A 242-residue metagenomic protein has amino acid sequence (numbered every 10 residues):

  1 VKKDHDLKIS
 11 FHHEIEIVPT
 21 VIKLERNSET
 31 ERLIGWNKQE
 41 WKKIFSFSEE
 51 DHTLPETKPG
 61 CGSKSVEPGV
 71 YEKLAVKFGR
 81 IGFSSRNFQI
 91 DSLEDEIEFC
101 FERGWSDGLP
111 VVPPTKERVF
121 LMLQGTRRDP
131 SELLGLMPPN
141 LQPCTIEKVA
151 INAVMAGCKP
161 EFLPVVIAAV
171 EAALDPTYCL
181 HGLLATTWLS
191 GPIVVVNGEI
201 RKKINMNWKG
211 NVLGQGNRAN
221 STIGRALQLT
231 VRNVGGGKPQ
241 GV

Functional and structural regions predicted by a protein language model:
V1, K43-V76: Proteins that catalyze or organize thiol-disulfide redox chemistry and the adjacent proteostasis machinery handling
V1-V18, K23: Short, internal strand/loop/helix patches that form the active-site neighborhood or redox-interaction surface
H12-H13, W36, G125: Residue-level signal for well-ordered alpha-helical positions
I17, I22-T57: Non-catalytic, surface beta->alpha helical segment in thiol-disulfide oxidoreductase systems
Q39, S65-E67, P114-K116: Domain-level signature for proteins that mediate thiol-based redox and metal-cofactor handling
A75-V242: Non-transmembrane, aqueous-exposed alpha-helical and coiled segments at domain scale
